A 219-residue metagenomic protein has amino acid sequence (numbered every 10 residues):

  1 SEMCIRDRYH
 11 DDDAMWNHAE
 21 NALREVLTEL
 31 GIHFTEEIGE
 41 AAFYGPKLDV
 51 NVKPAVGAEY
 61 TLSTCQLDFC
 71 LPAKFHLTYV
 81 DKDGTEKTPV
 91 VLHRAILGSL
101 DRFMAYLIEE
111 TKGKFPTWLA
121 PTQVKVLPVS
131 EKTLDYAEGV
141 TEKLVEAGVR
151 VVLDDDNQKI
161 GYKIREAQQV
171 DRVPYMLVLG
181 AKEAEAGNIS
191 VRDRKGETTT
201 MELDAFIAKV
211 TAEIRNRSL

Functional and structural regions predicted by a protein language model:
S1-E2, R6-L219: NTP/phosphate- and nucleic-acid-binding module
